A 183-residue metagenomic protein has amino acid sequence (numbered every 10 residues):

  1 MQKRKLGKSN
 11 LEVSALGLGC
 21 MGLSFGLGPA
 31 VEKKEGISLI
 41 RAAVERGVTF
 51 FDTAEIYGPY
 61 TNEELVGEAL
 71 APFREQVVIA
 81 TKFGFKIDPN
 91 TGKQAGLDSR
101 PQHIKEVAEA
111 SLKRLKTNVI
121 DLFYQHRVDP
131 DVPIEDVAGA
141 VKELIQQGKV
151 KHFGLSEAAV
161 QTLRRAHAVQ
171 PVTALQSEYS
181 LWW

Functional and structural regions predicted by a protein language model:
M1-T81: N-terminal binding-site loop/beta-alpha segment at the start of enzyme catalytic domains that lines or forms
K3, V132-W183: Beta/alpha (TIM)-barrel catalytic core signal, keyed to glycine-rich beta->alpha loops juxtaposed to Asp/Glu that bind
V13-G17, T49-F50, Q76-K82, V119-F123 (+2 more regions): Structural preference for beta-strand elements that scaffold enzyme active sites
M21-L23, A54-I56, K82-K86, Q125-V128 (+2 more regions): Active-site beta-loop-alpha junctions enriched in small/polar residues
G22-K34, N90-K105, H126-D131: Active-site mouth loops of central-metabolism enzymes
A30-V44, S99-K116, A159-R165: Short, acidic/polar
P72-P101: Structural motif corresponding to the early beta-alpha repeats
L112-V132: Active-site groove signature of glycoside hydrolases
